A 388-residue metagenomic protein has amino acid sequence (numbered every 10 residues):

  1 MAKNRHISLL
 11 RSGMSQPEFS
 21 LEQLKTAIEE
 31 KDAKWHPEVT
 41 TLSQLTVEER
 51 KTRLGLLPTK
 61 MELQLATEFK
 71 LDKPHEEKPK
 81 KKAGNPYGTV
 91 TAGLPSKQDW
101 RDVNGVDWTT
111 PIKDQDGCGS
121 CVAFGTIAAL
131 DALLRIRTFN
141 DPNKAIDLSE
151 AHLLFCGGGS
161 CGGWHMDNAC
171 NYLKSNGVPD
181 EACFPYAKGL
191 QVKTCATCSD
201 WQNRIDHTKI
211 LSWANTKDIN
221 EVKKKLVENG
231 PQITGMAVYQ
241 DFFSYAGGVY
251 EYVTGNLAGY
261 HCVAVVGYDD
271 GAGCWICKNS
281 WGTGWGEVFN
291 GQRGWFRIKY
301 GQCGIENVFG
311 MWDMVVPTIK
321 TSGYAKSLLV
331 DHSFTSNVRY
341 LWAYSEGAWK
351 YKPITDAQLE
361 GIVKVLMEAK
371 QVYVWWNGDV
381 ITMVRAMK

Functional and structural regions predicted by a protein language model:
M1-Y324: Catalytic-core signature of thiol
G235, W375-N377: Residue-level recognition of conserved beta-strand edge/terminus positions
G273-I276, F334-W342: Short aromatic-glycine-enriched beta-strand elements
G284-G286, Q358-G361, T382: A short local loop/turn or secondary-structure capping micro-motif enriched for an aromatic residue
I319-N337: Structural detector for short beta-strands of small beta-barrel domains
S345-Q358: Disulfide-stabilized netrin-like
A357-Y373: Short nucleic-acid-contacting surface segments enriched for D/E, G, S/T with interspersed K/R
G378-K388: OB-fold/S1-family single-stranded nucleic acid-binding modules
